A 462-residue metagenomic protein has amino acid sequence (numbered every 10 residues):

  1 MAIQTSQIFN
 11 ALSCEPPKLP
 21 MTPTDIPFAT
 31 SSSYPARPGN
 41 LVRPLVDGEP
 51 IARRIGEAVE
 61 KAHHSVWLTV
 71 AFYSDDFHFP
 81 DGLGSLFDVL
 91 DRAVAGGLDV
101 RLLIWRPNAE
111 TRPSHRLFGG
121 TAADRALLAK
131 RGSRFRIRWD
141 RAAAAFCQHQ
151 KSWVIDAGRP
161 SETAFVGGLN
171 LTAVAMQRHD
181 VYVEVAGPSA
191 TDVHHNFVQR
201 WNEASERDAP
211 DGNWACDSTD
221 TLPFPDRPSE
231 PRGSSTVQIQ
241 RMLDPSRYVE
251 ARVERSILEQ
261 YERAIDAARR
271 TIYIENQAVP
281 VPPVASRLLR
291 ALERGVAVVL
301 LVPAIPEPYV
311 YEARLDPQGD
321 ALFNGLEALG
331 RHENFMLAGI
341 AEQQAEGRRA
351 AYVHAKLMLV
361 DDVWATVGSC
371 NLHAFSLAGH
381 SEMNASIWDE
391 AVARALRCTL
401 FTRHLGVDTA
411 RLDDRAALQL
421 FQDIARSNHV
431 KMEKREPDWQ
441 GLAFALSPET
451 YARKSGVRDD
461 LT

Functional and structural regions predicted by a protein language model:
A2-T462: Charged, low-complexity intrinsically disordered terminal segments
